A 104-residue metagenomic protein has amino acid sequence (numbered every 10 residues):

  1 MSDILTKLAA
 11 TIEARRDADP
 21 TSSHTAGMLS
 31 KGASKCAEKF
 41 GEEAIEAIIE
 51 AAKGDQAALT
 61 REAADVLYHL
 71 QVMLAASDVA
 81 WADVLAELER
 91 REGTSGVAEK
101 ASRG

Functional and structural regions predicted by a protein language model:
M1-A63, L67-G104: Flexible "arm" and connector segments at domain edges
